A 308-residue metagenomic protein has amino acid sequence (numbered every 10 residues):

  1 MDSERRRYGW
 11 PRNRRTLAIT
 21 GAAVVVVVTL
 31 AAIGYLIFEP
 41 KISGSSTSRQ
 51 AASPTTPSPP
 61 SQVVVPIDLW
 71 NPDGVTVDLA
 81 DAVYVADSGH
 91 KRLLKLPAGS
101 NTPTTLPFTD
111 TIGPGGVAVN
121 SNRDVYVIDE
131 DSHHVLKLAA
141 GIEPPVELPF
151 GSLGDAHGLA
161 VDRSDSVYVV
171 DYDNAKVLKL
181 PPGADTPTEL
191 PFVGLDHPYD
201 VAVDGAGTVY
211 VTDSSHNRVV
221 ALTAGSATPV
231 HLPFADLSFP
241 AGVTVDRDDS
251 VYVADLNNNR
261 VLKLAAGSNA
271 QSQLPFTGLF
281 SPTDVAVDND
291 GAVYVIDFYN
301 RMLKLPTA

Functional and structural regions predicted by a protein language model:
M1-R14: Terminal targeting segments of Actinobacterial cell-envelope proteins
D2-R5, Y35-F38, G44, R49-A308: Flexible "stalk/tail and boundary" regions
R12, A22-V25, P107, P233: Hydrophobic alpha-helical context, especially transmembrane and signal-peptide helices
R14-L36: Secretory targeting and sorting signals
